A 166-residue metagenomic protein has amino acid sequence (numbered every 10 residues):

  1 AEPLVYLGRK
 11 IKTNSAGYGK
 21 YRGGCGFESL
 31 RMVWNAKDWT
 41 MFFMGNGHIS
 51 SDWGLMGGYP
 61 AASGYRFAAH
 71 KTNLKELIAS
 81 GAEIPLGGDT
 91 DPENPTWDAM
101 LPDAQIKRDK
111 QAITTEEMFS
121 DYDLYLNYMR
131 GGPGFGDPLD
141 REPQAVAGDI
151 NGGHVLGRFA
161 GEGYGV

Functional and structural regions predicted by a protein language model:
A1-R108: Long, charge-dense accessory insertions within large macromolecular proteins
G17-Y21, A112, G136, D149-I150 (+1 more regions): Hydrophobic alpha-helical scaffolding
R108-T114: Short alpha-helix capping/helix-loop boundary micro-motifs
T115-S120: Short acidic-glycine-tyrosine-enriched beta hairpin
D121, L139-V166: Intrinsic disorder at enzyme termini
Y125-Y128: A generic structural signal for residues embedded in beta-strands
G132-D140: Short, Lys/Arg- and Gly-enriched loop/turn segments at beta-strand edges
